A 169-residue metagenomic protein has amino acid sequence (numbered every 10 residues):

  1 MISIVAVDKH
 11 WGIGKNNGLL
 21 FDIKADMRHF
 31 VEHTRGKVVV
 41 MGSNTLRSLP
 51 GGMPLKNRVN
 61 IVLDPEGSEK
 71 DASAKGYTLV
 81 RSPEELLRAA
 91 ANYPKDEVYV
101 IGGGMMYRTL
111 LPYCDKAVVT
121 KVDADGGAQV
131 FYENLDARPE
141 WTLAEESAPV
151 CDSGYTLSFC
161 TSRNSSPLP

Functional and structural regions predicted by a protein language model:
M1-P169: Enzymes that bind and transform nitrogen-containing heteroaromatic metabolites
